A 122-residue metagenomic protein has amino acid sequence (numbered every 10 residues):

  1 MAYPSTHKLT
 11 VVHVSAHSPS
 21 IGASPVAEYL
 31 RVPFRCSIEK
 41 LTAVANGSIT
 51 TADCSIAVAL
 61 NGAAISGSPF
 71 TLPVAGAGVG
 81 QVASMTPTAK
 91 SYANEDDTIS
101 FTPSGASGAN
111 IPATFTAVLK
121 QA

Functional and structural regions predicted by a protein language model:
A2-S18, A23, A106-A122: C-terminal interaction-tip segments
A23-L30, V44-N46: Short, charged beta-strand/loop "edge" motif centered at a coil->beta-strand transition that forms conserved
A27-S37, A89: Extracellular and analogous surface-interaction loops
C36-G47: A short beta-strand element within beta-rich, extracytoplasmic domains of secreted/secretory-pathway proteins
I38-K40, D53-S55, P69, P112-T114: Exposed beta-strand and adjacent loop surfaces of beta-rich binding modules that mediate intermolecular recognition
A45-D53, G105-I111: Extended, low-complexity, turn-rich repeat/linker tracts enriched in Gly/Pro/Ser/Thr and Asp/Glu that occur
S48-E95: Terminal beta-strand-rich extracellular "head" domains that mediate receptor/glycan or other ligand binding
A93-G105: Cysteine-clustered segments with highest specificity for TGF-beta superfamily mature ligands
